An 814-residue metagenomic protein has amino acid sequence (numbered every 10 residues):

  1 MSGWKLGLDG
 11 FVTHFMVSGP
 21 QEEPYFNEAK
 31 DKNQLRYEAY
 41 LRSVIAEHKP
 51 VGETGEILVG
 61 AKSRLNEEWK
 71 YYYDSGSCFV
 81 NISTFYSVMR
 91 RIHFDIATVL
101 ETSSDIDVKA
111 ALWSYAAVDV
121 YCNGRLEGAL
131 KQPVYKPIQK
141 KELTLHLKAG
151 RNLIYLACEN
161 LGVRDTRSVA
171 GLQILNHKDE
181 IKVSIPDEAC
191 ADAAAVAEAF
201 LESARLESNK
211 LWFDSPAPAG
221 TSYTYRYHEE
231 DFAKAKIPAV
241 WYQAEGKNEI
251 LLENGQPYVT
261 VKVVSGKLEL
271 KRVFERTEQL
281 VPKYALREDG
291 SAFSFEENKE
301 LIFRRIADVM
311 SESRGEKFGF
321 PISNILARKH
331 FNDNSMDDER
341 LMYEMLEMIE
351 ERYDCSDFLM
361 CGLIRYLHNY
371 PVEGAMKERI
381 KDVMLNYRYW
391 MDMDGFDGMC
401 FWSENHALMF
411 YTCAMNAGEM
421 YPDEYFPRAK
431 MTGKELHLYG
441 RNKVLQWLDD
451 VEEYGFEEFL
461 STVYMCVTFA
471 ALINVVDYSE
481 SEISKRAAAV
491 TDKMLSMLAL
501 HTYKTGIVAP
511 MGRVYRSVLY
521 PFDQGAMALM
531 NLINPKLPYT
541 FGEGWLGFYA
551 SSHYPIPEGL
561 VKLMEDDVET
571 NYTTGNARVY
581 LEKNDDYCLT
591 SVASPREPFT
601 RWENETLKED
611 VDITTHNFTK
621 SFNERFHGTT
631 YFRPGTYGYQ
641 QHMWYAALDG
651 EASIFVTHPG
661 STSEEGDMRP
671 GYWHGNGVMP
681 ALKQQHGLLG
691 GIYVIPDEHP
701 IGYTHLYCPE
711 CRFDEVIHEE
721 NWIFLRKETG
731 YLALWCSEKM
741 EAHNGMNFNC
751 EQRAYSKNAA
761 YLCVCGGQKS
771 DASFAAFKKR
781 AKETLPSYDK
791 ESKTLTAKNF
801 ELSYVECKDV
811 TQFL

Functional and structural regions predicted by a protein language model:
M1-S75, Y155-V196: Accessory carbohydrate-binding/adhesion or oligomerization-edge regions at the termini of glycan-active proteins
S83-H93, K131-K136: Extracellular beta-rich ligand/substrate-recognition surface
R90-I92, I96-V108, T144-A149, S203-A204 (+2 more regions): Extracellular and analogous surface-interaction loops
T102, I106-V120, I154: Aromatic-lined ligand-binding clefts that engage carbohydrates, nucleic acids, or primary amines
D119-G171: Beta-strand-rich ligand-recognition modules
A191-N405, E435-V444, K536-L814: Ser/Thr/Asn(+Pro)-rich, low-complexity disordered segments
F401-D450, Y454: Active-site cradle of extracellular carbohydrate-active enzymes
I473, S481, K485-S552: Extended amphipathic alpha-helical segments with heptad-repeat/coiled-coil character used for oligomerization, fusion
